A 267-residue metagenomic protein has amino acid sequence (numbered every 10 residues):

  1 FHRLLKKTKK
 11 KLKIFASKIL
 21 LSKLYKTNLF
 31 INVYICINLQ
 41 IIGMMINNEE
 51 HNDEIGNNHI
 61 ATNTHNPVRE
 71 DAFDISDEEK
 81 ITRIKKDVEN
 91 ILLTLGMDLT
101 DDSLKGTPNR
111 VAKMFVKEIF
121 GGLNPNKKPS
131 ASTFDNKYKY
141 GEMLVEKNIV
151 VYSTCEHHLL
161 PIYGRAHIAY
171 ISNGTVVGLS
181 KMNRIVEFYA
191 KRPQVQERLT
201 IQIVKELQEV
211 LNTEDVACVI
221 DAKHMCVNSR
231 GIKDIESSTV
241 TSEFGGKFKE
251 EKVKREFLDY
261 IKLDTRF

Functional and structural regions predicted by a protein language model:
K6-I14, I19: Polybasic, lysine-rich low-complexity intrinsically disordered segments
K26-N28: Compositionally biased, low-complexity intrinsically disordered regions
L39: Short polybasic linear motifs
M45-F267: A domain-level signal for the structural core that forms small-molecule/cofactor-binding pockets and catalytic centers
